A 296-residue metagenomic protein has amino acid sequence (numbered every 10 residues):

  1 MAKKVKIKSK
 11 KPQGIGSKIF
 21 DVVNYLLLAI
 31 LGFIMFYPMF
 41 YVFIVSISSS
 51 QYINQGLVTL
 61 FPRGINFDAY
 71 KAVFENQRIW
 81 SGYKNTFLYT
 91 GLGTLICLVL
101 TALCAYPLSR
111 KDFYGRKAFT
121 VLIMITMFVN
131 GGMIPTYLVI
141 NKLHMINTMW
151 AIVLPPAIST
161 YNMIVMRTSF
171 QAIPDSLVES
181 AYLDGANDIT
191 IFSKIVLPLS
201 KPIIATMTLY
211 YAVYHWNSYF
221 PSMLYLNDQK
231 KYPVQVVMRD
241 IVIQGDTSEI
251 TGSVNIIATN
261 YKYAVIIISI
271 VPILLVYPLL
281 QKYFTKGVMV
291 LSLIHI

Functional and structural regions predicted by a protein language model:
A2-I294: A hydrophobic, multi-pass inner-membrane permease signature
